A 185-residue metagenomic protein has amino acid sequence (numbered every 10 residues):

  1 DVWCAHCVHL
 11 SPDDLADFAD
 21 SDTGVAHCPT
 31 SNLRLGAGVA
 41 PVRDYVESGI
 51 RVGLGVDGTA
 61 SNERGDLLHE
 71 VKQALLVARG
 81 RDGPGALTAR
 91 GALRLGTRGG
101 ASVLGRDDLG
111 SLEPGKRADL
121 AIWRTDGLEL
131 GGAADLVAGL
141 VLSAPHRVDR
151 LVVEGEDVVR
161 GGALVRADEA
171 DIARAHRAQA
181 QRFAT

Functional and structural regions predicted by a protein language model:
D1-R64: Active-site core of metal-dependent hydrolases
C7-V8, R79, D126, E156: Flexible loop residues that form catalytic and substrate-binding hotspots at small-molecule/glycan-binding clefts
H9, A86, A163-R166: Short, conserved sequence motifs enriched in acidic/basic residues, glycine, and aromatics that mark functional "hot
S11-P12, G36-V39, A86, R106-L109 (+1 more regions): Structural motif corresponding to alpha-helix initiation and N-cap regions
A37, R64-G65, A134, A170: Short Asp/Glu-rich motifs
R43-G127, V141-S143: His/Asp/Glu-enriched, well-ordered alpha-helical/loop segment that forms or immediately abuts the divalent-metal
R94-T185: Active-site microenvironment of metallo-dependent hydrolases
